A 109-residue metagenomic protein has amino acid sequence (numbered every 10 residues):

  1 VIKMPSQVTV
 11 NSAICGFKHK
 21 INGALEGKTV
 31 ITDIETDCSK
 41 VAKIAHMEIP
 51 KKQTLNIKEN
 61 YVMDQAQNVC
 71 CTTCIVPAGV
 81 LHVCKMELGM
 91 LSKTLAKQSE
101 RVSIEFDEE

Functional and structural regions predicted by a protein language model:
V1, I21-G23, P50-T54, V102-E105: Generic preference for hydrophobic/aromatic residues in regular secondary structure cores
V1-I31: Short, charged/polar N-terminal "headpieces" of proteins
L25-A96: Active-site- and interface-proximal helix/loop "cap" or "latch" segments in soluble metabolic and energy-transducing
K93-E109: Internal, conserved structured core segments that host functional sites
